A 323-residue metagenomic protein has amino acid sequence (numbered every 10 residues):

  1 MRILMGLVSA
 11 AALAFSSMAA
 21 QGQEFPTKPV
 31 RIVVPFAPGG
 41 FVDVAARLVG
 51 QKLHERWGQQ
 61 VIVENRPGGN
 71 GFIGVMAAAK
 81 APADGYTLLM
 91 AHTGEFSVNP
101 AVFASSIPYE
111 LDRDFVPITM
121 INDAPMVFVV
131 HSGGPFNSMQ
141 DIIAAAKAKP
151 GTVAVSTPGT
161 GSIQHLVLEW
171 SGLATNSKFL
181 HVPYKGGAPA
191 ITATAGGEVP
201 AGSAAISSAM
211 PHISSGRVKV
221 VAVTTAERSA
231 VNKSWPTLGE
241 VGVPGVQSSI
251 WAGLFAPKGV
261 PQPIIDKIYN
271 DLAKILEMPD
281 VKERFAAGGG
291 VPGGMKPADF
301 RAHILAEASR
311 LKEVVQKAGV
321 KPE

Functional and structural regions predicted by a protein language model:
R2-A10: Sec-dependent signal peptide recognition, specifically the positively charged N-region followed immediately by
S16-A19: N-terminal signal peptide c-region/cleavage motif recognized by signal peptidases
Q21-R113, G151-T152, T160, T175-S203 (+3 more regions): N-terminal (or domain-start) structured segment
T27-P29, S177, S214, E240 (+1 more regions): An extracytoplasmic/periplasmic, membrane-proximal ligand-sensing/linker region
K80-Y86, T93, A101-P189, A201 (+2 more regions): Hinge/capping helix and adjacent helix->loop/strand transition within the periplasmic-binding protein
E95-A104, W170-A174, A201-W235: A ligand-binding cleft/hinge motif common to bilobed small-molecule-binding domains
